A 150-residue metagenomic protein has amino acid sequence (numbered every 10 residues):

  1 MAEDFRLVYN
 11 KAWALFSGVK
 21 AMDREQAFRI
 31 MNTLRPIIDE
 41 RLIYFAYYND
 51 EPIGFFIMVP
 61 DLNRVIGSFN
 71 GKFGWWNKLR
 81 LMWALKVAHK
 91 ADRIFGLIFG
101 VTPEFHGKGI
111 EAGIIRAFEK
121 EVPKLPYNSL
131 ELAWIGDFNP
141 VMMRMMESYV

Functional and structural regions predicted by a protein language model:
M1-G100: A conserved beta-strand-loop-helix scaffold within acyl/acetyltransferase catalytic domains
R64-S68, M142-V150: Alpha-helical subdomain
F73-K86, G113-V122, L132: Low-complexity, glycine/alanine/valine/leucine- and proline-rich hydrophobic stretches
D92-F95, V122-G136: Conserved GNAT acetyl-CoA-binding A-motif
R93-V101, H106-V122, S148: Conserved acetyl-CoA-binding loop-helix of GNAT-fold acetyltransferases
F99-H106, E131-M142: Conserved beta-strand-loop-alpha-helix junction that forms the acyl-donor binding cleft
